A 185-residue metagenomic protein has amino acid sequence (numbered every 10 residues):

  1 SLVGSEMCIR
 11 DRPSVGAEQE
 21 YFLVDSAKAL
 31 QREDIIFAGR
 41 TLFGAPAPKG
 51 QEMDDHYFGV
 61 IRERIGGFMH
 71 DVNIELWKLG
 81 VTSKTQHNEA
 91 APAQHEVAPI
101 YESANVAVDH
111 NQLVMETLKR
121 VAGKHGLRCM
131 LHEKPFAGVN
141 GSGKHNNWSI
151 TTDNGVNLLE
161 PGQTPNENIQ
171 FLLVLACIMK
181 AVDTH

Functional and structural regions predicted by a protein language model:
L2-I9: Short, small-residue-biased leader/transition segments that mark boundaries at the very start of proteins
E6, E20, N147: Conserved beta-strand and immediately adjacent loop positions that scaffold enzyme active sites
R10-V15, S83-H87, R128-H132, H185: Flexible, glycine/charged-enriched surface loops at secondary-structure junctions
P13-K28, A98-I100, A137-S142: Short, conserved secondary-structure transition motifs
A27, T82, Q86-A91: Short glycine-enriched loops at secondary-structure junctions
Q31-R32, A38, N73-K84: Acidic, glycine-rich low-complexity/disordered segments
I35-H70, A90-A91, H95-V108, Q112-E116 (+3 more regions): Loop-rich catalytic cores of soluble enzymes, especially ATP-dependent carboxylate-amine ligases and other
